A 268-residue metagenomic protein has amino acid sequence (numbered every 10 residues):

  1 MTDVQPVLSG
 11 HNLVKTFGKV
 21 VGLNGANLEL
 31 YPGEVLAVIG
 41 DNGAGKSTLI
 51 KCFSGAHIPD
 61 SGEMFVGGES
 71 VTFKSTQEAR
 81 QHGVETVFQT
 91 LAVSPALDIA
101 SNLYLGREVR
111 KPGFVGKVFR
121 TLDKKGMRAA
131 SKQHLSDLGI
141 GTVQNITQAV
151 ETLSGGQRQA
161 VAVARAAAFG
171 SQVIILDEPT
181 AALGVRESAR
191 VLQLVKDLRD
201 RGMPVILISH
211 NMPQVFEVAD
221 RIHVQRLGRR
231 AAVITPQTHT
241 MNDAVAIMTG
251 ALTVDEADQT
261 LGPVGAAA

Functional and structural regions predicted by a protein language model:
T2-A268: Glycine-rich phosphate-binding loops of nucleotide-dependent enzymes
